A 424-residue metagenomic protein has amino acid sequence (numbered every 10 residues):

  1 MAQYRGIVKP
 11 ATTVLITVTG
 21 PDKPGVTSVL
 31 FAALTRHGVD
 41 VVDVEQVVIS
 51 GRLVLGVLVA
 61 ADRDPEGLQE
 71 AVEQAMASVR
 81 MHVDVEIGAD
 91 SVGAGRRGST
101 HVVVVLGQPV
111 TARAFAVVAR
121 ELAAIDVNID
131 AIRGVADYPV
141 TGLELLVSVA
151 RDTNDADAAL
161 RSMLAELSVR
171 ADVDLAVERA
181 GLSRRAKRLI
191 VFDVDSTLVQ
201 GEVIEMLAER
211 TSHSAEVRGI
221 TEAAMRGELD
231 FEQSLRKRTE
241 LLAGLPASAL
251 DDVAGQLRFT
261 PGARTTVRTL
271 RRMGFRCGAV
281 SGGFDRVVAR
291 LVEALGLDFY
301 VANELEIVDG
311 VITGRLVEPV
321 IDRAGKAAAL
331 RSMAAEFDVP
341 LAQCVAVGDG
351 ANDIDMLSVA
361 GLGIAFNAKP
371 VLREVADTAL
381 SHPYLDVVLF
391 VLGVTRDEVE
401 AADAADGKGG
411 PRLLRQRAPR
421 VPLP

Functional and structural regions predicted by a protein language model:
A2-K187: A conserved regulatory-domain signal marking ACT and ACT-like small-molecule sensing domains and adjacent regulatory
P21, G25, V29, R63 (+11 more regions): Conserved active-site and cofactor/substrate-binding residues in soluble primary-metabolism enzymes
V26-T27, A116, L198-G201, D353-M356: Short glycine/serine/threonine-rich phosphate/pyrophosphate-binding segments that cradle anionic phosphate groups
I87-A94, R179-R188, T221-L245, N303 (+2 more regions): Long, charged amphipathic helices and adjacent flexible linkers at domain junctions
E178-A180, V194-D195, G201-E202, G282-G283 (+2 more regions): Fold-independent oxyanion-binding glycine-rich loops and adjacent beta-strand/coil segments at enzyme active sites
A186-E232, R236: Active-site neighborhood of HAD-like aspartate-dependent phosphohydrolases
G244-L362, F366-P424: C-terminal cap/substrate-recognition subdomain and adjoining C-terminal extension of metal-dependent phosphatase-like
